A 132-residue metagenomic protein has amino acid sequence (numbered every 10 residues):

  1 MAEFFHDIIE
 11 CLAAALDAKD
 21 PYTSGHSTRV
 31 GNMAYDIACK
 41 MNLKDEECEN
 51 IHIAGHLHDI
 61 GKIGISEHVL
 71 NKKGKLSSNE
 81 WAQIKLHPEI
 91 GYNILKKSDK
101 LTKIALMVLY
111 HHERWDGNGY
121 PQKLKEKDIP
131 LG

Functional and structural regions predicted by a protein language model:
E3-G132: Metal-dependent catalytic cores of enzymes that make or break cyclic nucleotides and related phosphoester linkages
